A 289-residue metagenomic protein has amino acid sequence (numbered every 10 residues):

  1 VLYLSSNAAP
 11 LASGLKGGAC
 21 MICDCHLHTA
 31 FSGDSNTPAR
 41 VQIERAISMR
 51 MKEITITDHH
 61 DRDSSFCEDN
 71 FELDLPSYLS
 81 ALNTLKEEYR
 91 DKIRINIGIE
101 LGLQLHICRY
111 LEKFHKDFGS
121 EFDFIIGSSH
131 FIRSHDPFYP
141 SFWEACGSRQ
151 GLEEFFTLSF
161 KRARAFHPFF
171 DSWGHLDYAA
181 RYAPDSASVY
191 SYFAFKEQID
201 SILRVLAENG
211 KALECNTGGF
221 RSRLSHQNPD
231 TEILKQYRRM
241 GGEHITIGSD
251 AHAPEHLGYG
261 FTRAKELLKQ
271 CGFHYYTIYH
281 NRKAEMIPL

Functional and structural regions predicted by a protein language model:
L2-A9, S13-L27, A39, R133 (+1 more regions): Charged catalytic cores and adjacent phosphate/nucleic-acid-binding surfaces used for phosphate/nucleic-acid chemistry
L15-K113, D117, Y182-F193, T217 (+2 more regions): An N-terminally biased module of ancient metal coordination in phosphate/nucleic-acid-related enzymes
I22-D24, E53-T55, R94-G98, D123-I126 (+4 more regions): Structural preference for beta-strand elements that scaffold enzyme active sites
T57, S128, L176, N216 (+1 more regions): Conserved residues at the C-terminal ends of beta-strands
E68, L73-E208: Extended substrate/RNA-proximal surfaces in nucleic-acid metabolism proteins
